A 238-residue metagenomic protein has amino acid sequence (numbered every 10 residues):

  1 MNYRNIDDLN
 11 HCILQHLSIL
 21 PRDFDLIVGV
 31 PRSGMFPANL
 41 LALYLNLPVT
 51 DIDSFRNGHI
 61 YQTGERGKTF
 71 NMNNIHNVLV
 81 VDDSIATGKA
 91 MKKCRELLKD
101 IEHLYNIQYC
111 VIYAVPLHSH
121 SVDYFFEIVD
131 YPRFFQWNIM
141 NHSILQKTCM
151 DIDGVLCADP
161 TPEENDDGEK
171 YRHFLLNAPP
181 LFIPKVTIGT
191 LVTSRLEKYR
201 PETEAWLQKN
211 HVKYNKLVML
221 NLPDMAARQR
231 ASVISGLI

Functional and structural regions predicted by a protein language model:
M1-I188, E197-K216, P223, Q229-G236: PRPP-associated nucleotide enzymes
